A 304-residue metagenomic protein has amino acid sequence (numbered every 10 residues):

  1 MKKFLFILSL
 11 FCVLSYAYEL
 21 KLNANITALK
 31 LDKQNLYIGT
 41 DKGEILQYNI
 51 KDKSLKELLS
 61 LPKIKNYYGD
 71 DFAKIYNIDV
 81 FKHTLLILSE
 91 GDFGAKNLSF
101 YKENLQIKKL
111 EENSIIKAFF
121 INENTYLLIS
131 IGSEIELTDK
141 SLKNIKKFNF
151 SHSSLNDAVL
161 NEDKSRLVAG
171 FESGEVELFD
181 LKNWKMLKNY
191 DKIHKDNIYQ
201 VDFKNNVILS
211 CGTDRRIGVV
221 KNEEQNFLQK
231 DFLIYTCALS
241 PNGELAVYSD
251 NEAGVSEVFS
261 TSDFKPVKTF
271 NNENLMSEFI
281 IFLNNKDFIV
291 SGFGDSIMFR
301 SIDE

Functional and structural regions predicted by a protein language model:
Y18-K21, S54-Y68, N104-L110, K143-N149 (+3 more regions): A short beta-strand motif characteristic of beta-propeller blades
L20-G43: Beta-strand-rich domains and repeat architectures in extracellular enzymes and scaffolds, especially beta-propellers
L29, I78, A118-F119, A158 (+3 more regions): Hydrophobic core register within WD40 beta-propeller blades
L31-K33, V80-K82, I121-E123, E162-D163 (+3 more regions): Residue-level detector of Asp-centered blade-edge/turn motifs that repeat once per structural unit in beta-propeller
L36, L85, Y126-L127, L167 (+3 more regions): Hydrophobic beta-strand positions that form the internal "hydrophobic ladder" of WD40/Gbeta-like beta-propeller blades
G43, D92-K96, G132-I135, S173-V176 (+3 more regions): Short coil/turn segments within WD40 beta-propeller repeats
N49-K53, Y101-N104, D139-K143, D180-W184 (+3 more regions): Short loop/turn segments that connect beta-strands within beta-propeller blades
M276-E304: Blade-level signature of beta-propeller repeat domains, shared across WD40, Kelch, NHL, RCC1 and BNR/Asp-box propellers
